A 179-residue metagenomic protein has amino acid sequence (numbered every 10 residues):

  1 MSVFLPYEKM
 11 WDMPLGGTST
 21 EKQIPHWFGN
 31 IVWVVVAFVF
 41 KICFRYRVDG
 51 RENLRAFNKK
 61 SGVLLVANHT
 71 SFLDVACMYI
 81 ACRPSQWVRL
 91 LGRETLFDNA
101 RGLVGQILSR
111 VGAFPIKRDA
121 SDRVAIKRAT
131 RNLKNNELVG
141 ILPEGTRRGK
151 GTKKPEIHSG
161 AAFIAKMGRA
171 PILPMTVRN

Functional and structural regions predicted by a protein language model:
S2-G50, A100-V111: A transmembrane-helix-recognition feature enriched in membrane-embedded lipid enzymes and envelope glyco-/phospholipid
P25, I42-N179: Soluble catalytic domains of membrane acyltransferases
